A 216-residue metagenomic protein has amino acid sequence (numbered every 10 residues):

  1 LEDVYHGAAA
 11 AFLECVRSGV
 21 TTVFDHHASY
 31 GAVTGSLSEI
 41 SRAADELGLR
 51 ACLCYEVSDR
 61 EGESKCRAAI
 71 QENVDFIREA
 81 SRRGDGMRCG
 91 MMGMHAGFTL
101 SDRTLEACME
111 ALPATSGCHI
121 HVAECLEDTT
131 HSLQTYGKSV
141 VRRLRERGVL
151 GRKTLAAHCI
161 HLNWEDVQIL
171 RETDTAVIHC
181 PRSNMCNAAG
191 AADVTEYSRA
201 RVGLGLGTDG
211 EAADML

Functional and structural regions predicted by a protein language model:
L1-S38: Metal-associated gating/positioning segment near the N- to mid-region
E2-A9, R67-I70, F98, D102 (+5 more regions): Electropositive phosphate-/nucleotide-binding environments in soluble metabolic enzymes
L13, R42, E106, R142 (+2 more regions): Alpha-helical segments flanking ligand/cofactor-binding loops in enzyme cores
V23-F24, C118, G205: Hydrophobic residues within beta-strands of alpha/beta enzymes
H27, A32-I160: Metal-coordinating catalytic core of metallo-dependent amide/deamination hydrolases
V149-L216: Active-site-adjacent C-terminal substructures of enzyme catalytic domains
